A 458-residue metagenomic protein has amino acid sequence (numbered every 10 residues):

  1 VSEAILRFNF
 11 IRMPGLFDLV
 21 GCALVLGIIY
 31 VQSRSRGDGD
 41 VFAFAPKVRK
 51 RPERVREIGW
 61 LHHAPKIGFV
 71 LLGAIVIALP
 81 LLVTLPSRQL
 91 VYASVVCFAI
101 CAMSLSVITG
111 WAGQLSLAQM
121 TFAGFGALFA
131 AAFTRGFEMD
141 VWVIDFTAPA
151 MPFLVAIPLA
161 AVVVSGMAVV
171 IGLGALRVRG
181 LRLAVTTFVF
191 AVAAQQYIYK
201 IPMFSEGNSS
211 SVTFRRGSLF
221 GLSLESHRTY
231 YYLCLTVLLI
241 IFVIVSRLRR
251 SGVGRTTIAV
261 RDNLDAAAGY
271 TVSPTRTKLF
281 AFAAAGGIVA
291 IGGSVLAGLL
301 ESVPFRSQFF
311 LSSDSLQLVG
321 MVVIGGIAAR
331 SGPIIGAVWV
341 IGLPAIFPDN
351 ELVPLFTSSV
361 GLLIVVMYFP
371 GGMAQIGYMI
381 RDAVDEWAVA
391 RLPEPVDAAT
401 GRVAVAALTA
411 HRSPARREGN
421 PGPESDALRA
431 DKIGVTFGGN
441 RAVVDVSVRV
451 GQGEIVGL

Functional and structural regions predicted by a protein language model:
V1-P414: Transmembrane alpha-helices and adjacent helix-loop boundaries
K432-G434, D445-S447: Conserved N-terminal beta-strand of ABC nucleotide-binding domains
F437: Conserved A-loop
V456-G457: Short beta-strand immediately N-terminal to the Walker A/P-loop
